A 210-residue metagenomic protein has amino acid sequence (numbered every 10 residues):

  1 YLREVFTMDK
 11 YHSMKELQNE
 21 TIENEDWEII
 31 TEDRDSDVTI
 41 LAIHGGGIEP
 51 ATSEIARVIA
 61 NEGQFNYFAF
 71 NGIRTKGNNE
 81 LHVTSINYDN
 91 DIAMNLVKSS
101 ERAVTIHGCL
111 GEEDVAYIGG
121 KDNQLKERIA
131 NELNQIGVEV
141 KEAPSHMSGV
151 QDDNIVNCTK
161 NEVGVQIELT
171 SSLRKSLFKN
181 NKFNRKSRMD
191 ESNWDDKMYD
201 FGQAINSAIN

Functional and structural regions predicted by a protein language model:
L2-N210: N-terminal catalytic or cofactor-binding beta/alpha core of small enzyme domains
